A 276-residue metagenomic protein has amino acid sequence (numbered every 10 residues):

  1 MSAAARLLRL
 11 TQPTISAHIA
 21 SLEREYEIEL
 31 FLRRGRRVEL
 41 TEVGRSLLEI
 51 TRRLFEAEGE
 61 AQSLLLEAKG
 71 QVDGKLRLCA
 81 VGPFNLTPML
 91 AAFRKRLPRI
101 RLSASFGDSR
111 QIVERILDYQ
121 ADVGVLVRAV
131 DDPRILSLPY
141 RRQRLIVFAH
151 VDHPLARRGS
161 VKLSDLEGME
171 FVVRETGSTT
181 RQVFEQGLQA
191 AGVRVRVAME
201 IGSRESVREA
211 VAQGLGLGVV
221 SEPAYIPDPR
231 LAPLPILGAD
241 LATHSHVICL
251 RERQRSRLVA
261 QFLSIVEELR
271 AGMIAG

Functional and structural regions predicted by a protein language model:
M1, E23-L40: A short LG(V/I)-centered, amphipathic sequence patch enriched for acidic residue(s) preceding the LG motif
M1-A4, P13, A20, R208: Residues within helix-turn-helix
E25-Y26, L47-K69: Alpha-helical linker/hinge and terminal dimerization helices associated with HTH transcriptional regulators
G70, I135-F171: Flexible hinge/capping segments at coil-to-helix
Q71-P133, I201: Central regulatory/effector-binding core of bacterial HTH transcription factors
P88, P235-G276: A late-sequence structural motif
P133-P139, Q143-R144, E205-E252: Beta-alpha-beta core module
A156, E170-A191, R255-L263, R270-I274: Secondary-structure junction motif
